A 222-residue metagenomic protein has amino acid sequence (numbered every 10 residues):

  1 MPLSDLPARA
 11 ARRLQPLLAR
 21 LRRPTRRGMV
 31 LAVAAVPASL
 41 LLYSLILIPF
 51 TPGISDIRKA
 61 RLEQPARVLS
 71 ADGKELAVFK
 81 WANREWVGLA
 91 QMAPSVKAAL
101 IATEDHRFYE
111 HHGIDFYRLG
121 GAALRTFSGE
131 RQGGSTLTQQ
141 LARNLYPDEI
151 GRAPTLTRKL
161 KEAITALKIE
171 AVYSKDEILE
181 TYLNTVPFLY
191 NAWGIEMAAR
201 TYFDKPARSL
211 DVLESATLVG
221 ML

Functional and structural regions predicted by a protein language model:
M1-L69, R107: N-terminal type II signal-anchor transmembrane helix that functions as the membrane-insertion/stop-transfer segment
E63-P65, L69-L222: Peptidoglycan glycan-strand catalytic modules in the bacterial/periplasmic cell-wall system
